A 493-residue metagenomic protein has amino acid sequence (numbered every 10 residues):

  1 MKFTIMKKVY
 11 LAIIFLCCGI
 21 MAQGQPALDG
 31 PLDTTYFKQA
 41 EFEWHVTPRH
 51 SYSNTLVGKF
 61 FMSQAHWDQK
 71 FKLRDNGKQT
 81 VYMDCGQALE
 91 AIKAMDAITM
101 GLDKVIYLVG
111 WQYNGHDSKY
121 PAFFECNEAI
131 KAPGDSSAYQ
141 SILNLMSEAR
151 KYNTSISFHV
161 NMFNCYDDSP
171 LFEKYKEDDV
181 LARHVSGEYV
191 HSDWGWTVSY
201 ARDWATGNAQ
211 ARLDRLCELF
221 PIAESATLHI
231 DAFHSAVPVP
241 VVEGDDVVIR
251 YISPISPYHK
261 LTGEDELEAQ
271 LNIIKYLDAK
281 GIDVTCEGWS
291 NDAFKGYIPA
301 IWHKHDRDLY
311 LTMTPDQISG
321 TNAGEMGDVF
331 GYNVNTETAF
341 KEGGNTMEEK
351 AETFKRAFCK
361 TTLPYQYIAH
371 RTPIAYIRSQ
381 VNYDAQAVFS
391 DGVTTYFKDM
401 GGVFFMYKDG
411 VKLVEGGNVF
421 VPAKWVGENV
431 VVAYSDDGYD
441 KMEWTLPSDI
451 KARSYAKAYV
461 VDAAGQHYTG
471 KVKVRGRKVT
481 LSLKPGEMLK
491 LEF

Functional and structural regions predicted by a protein language model:
M1-V9: Positively charged n-region of N-terminal signal peptides that target proteins for export
V9-C18: Sec-dependent N-terminal signal peptides
I13, L108-G110, A232: Residues that line or immediately flank small-molecule/substrate-binding pockets and catalytic motifs
I20-G24: Sec/Tat signal peptide C-region and signal peptidase I cleavage site
Q25-Q39, Y52-G86, M162, K176-A226 (+1 more regions): Active-site-proximal substrate-binding groove within the catalytic cores of carbohydrate-active enzymes
F42-T47: N-terminal intrinsically disordered, low-complexity, charge/repeat-rich segments that act as generic
Q69-K174, D265-N272: Aromatic- and glycine-enriched glycan-recognition loops and surfaces that form the carbohydrate-binding subsites
K104-I106, T227-I230: Hydrophobic residues within beta-strands of alpha/beta enzymes
